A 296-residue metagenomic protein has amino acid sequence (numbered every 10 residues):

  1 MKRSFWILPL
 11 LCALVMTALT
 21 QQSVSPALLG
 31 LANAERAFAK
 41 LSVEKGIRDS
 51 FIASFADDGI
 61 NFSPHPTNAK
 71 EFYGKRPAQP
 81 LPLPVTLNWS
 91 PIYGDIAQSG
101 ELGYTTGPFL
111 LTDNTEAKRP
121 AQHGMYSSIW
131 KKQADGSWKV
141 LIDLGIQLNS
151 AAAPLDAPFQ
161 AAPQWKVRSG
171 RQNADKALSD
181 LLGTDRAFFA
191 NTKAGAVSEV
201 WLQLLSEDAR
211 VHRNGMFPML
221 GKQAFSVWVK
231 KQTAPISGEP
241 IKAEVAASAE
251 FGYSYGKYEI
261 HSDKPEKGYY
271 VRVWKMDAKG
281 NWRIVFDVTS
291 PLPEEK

Functional and structural regions predicted by a protein language model:
M1-F5: Positively charged n-region of N-terminal signal peptides that target proteins for export
I7-T17: Bacterial N-terminal signal peptides
L19-R48, I52-A53, K139, L148-S198 (+1 more regions): Short, low-complexity N-terminal intrinsically disordered segments enriched in polar/charged residues
P26-A32, G46-E101, P120-A121, S198-A249 (+1 more regions): A solvent-exposed, acidic/Ser-Thr-rich amphipathic alpha-helical stretch
F38, W89, L102-T106, S127-W130 (+6 more regions): Short, structured motif recognition centered on aromatic/hydrophobic residues
K75-P77, P91-I96, F109-L111, M125-K132 (+6 more regions): Hydrophobic/aromatic beta-strand elements that line small-molecule binding cavities or substrate pockets in beta-rich
G94-L102, A117-K118, K131-S137, V245-E250 (+1 more regions): A short, structured loop/turn motif at beta-sheet edges
A121-F159, K267-P293: Short beta-strand edge/turn micro-motifs at domain boundaries
